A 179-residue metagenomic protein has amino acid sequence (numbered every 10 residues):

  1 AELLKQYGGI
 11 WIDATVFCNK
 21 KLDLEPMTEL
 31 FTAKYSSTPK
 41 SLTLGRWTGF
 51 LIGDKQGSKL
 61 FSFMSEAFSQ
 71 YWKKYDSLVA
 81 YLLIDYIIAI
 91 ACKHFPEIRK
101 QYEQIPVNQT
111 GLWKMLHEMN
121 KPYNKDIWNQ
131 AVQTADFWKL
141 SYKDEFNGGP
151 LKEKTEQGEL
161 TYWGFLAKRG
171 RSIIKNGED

Functional and structural regions predicted by a protein language model:
A1-I12: A conserved donor-nucleotide-binding helix/loop in the catalytic core of Leloir-type glycosyltransferases
A14-D179: Glycosyltransferase-associated regions of secretory-pathway enzymes, highlighting luminal stem/catalytic domains
